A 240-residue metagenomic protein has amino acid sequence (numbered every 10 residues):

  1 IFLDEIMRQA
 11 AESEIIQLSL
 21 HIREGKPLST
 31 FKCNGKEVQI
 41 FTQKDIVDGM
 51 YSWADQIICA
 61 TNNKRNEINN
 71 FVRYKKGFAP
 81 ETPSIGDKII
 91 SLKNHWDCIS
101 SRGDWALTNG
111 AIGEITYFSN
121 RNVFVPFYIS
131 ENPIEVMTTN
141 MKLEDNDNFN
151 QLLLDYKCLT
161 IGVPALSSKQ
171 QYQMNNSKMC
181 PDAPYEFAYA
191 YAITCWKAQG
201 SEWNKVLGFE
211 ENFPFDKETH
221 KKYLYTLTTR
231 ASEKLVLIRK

Functional and structural regions predicted by a protein language model:
I1-N148: Conserved helicase motor core of P-loop NTPases
F124-K240: C-terminal accessory regions
